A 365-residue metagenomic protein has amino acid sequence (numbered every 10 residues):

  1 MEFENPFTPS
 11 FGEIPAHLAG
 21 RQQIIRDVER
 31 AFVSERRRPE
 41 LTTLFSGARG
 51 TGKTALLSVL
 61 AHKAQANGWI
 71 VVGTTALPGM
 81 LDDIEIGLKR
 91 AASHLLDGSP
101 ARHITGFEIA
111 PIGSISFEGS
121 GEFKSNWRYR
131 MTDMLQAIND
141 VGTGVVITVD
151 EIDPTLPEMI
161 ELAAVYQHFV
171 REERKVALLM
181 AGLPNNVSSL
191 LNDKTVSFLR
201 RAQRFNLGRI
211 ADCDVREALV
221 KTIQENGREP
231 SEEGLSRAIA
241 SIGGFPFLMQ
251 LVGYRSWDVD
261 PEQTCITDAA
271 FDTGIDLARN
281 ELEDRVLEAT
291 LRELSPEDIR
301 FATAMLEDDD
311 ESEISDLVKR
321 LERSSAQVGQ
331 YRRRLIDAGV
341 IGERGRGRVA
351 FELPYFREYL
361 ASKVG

Functional and structural regions predicted by a protein language model:
M1-L41, G87-R90, T105, Y355: A short, basic N-terminal segment
R38-V59: Walker A/P-loop nucleotide-binding motif
A66-I70, L81-I112, G365: Conserved NTP-binding/hydrolysis module of P-loop NTPases
S120-N185, N192-T195: Conserved Walker B catalytic segment
P157, L321-A338, R346: Short amphipathic alpha-helical interaction segments
V187-A240, V252, P261-T264: Helix-loop-helix "sensor" segment of P-loop NTPases
G244, Q250-S325: Winged-helix-like regulatory helical subdomains adjacent to P-loop NTPase cores
P354-G365: Short, amphipathic alpha-helical interaction segments positioned at domain boundaries
